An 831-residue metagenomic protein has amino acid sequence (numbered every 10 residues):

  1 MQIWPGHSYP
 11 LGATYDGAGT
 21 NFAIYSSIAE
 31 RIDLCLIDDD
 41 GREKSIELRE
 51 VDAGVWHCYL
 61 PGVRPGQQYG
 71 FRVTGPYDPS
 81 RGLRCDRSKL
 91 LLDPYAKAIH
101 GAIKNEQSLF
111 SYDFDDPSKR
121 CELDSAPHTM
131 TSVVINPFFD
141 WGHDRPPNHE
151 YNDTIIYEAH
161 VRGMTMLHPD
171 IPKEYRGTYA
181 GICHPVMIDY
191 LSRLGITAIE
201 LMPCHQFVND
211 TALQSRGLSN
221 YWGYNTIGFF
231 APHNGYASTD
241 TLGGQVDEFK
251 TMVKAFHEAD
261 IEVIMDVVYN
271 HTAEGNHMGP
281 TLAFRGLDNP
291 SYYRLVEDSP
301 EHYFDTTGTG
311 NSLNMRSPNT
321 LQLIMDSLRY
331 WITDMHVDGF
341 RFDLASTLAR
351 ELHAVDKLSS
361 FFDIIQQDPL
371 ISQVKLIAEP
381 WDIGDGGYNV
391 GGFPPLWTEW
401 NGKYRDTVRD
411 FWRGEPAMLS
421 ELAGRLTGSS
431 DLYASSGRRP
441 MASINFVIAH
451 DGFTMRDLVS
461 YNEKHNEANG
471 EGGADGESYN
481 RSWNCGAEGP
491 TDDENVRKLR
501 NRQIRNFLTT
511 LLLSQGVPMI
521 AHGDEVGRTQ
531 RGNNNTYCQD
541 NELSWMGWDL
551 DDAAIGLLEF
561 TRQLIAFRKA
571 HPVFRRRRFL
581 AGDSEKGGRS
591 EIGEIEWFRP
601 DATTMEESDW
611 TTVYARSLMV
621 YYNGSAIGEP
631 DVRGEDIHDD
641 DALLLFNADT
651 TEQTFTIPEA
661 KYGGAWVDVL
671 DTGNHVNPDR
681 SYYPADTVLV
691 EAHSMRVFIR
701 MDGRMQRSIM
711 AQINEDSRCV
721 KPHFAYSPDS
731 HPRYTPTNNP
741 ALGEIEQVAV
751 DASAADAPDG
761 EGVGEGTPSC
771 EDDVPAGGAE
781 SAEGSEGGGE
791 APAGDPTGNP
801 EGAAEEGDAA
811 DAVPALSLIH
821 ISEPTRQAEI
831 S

Functional and structural regions predicted by a protein language model:
M1-Y157, R162, T491, V496-N501 (+7 more regions): Carbohydrate-interacting/catalytic domains
I24, F71, A159, L201 (+9 more regions): Conserved, mostly hydrophobic/aromatic
V73-D140, D210-N225, A259, G279-T306 (+2 more regions): Core domains of carbohydrate- and sulfate-ester-processing enzymes
S125, H160-V337, L344-L370, G387 (+1 more regions): Substrate-binding/active-site clefts of carbohydrate-active enzymes
I155-Y157, I199, V263-M265, F340 (+2 more regions): Hydrophobic faces of well-ordered beta-strands that scaffold small-molecule active sites in alpha/beta enzyme cores
P169-P185, Y461-N466, V632-G634, V676-D686: Short, polar loop/linker segments at the starts of domains and inter-domain junctions
H336, K357-H522, G527, N535-Q539 (+6 more regions): Conserved alpha/beta catalytic core and glycan-binding cleft of carbohydrate-active enzymes
L816-S831: Residue-level detector of conserved catalytic or cofactor/ligand-binding positions in enzyme active sites
